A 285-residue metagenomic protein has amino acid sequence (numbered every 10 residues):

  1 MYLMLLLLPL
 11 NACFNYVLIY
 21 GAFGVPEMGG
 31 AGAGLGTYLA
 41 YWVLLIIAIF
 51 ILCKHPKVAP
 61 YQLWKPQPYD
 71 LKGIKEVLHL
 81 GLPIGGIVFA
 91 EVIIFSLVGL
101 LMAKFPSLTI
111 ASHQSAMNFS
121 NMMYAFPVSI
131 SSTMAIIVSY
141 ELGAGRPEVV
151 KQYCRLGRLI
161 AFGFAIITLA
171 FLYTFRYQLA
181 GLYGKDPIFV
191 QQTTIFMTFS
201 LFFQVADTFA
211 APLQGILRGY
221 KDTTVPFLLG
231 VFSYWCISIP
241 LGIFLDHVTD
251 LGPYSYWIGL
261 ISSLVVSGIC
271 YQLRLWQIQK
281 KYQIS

Functional and structural regions predicted by a protein language model:
M1-C13, V17, A31-Y38, E148-F162 (+3 more regions): Alpha-helical transmembrane segments of multi-pass membrane transporters/permeases
N15, I19, A48-L52, G99 (+7 more regions): Structural signal for membrane-spanning alpha-helices in multi-pass inner-membrane proteins, emphasizing helix cores
Y16, T37, F50, I84 (+8 more regions): Transmembrane alpha-helix boundary and packing residues in multipass membrane permease domains and related
I19, G99, S112-R176, D207-P226: Small-residue-rich hydrophobic transmembrane alpha-helices
I19-M28, F89-M122, Y140-E141, Q178-P187 (+1 more regions): Helix-terminus/linker motif at the lipid-water interface of multi-pass membrane proteins
V25-L82, V138-F203, L245-S285: Short alpha-helical transmembrane segments in multi-pass integral membrane proteins
A40-L44, A48, L52, L71-T133 (+1 more regions): Transmembrane helical elements of multi-pass membrane transporters/channels
N121, P127, P187-A210, F232: Alpha-helical transmembrane segments of multi-pass membrane proteins
